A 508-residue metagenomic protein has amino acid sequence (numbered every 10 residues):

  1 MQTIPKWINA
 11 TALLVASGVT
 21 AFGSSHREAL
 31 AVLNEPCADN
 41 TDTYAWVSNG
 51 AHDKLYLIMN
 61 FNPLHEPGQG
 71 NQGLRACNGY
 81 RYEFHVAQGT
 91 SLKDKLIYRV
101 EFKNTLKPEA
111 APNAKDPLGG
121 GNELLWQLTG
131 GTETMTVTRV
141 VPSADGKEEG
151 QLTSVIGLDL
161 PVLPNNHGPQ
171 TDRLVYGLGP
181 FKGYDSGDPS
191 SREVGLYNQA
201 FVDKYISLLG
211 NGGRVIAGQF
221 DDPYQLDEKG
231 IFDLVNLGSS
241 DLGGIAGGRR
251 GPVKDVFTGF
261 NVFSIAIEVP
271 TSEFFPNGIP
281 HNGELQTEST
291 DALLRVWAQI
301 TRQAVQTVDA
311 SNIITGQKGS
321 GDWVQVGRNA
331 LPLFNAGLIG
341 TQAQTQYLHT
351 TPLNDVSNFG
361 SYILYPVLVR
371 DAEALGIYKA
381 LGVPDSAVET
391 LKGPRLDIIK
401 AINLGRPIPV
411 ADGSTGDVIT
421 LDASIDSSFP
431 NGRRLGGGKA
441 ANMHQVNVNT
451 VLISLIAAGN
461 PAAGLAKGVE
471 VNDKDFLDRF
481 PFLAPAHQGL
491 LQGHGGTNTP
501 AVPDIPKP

Functional and structural regions predicted by a protein language model:
M1-T11: Bacterial N-terminal signal peptides that target proteins for export
A10-L13, L294: Intrinsically disordered and other compositionally biased segments
L14-A21: Hydrophobic h-region of N-terminal signal peptides that target proteins for export in Gram-negative bacteria
F22-P508: Surface-exposed extracytoplasmic segments
